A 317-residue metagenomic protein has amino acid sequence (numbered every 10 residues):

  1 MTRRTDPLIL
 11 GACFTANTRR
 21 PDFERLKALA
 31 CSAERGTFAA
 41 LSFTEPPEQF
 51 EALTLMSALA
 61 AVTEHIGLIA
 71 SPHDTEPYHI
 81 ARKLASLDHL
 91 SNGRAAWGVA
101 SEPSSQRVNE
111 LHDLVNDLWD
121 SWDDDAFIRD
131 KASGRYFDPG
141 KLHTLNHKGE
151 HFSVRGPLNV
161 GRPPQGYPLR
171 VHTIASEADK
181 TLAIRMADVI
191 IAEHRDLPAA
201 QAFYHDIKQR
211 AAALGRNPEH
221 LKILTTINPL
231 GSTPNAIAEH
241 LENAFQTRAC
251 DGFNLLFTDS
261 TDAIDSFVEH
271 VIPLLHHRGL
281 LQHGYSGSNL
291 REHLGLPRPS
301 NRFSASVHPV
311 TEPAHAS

Functional and structural regions predicted by a protein language model:
M1-H65, Q165-P168, S288, S306 (+1 more regions): N-terminal beta1-alpha1-beta2 module of alpha/beta enzyme domains
D6, E76-H79, K83-A85, H89-T181 (+2 more regions): Internal, glycine-rich beta/alpha segment that forms the wall or movable "lid" of small-molecule/cofactor binding
L8-A12, L41-F43, I66-S71, G93-V99 (+4 more regions): Hydrophobic faces of well-ordered beta-strands that scaffold small-molecule active sites in alpha/beta enzyme cores
F14-E24, A70-Y78, S101, P164-E177 (+1 more regions): Active-site mouth loops of central-metabolism enzymes
E24-P46, T181-R195, E242-G252: Catalytic domains of carbohydrate-active enzymes, especially glycoside hydrolases
A33, T37, L59, L87 (+7 more regions): Conserved, mostly hydrophobic/aromatic
A40-L53, H194-Q201, L255-V268: Glycine-rich, proline-tolerant flexible connector loops at the mouths of alpha/beta enzymes
Q106-D117, A200-Q209, S260-L281: C-terminal helical cap(s) of enzyme catalytic domains, especially alpha/beta-barrels
